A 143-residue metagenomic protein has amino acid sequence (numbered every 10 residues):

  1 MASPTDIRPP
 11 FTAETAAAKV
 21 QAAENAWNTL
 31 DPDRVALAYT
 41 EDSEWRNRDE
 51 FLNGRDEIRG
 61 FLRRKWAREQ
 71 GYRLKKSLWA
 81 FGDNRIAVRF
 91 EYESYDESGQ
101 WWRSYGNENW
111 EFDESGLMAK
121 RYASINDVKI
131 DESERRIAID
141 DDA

Functional and structural regions predicted by a protein language model:
M1-E41, D141-A143: Short, low-complexity N-terminal intrinsically disordered segments enriched in polar/charged residues
A2-F11, G60-A143: A beta-strand edge to alpha-helix "cap/lid" segment located at domain peripheries
T15-A17, P32-R85: A solvent-exposed, acidic/Ser-Thr-rich amphipathic alpha-helical stretch
